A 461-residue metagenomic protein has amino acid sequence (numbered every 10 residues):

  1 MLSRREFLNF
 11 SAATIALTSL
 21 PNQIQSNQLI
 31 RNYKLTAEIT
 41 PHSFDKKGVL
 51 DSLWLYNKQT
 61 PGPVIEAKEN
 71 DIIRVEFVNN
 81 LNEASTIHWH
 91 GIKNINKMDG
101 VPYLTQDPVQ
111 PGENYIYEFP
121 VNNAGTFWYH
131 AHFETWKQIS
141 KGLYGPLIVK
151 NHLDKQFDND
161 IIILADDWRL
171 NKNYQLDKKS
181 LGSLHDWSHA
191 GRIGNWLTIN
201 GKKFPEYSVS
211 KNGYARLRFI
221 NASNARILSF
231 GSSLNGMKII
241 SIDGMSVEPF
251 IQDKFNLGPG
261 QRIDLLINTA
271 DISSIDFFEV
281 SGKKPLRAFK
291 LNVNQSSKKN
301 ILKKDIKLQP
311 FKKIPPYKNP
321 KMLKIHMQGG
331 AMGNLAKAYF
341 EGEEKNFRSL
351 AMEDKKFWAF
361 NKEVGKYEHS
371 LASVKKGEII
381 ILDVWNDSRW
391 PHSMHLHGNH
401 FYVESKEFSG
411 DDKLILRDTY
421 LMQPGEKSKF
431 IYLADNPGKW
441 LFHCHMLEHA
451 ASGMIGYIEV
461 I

Functional and structural regions predicted by a protein language model:
M1-I15: N-terminal secretory signal peptides and thylakoid transit peptides that target proteins across membranes
F10, N27-T36, I139-N171, V247-I381 (+3 more regions): Extended terminal and domain-junction accessory segments
S19-K46, S52: C-terminal segment of N-terminal export signals and the immediately downstream linker at the start of the mature
T60, I65, G91-N123, K203-P205 (+4 more regions): Extracytoplasmic beta-sandwich strand-turn segments characteristic of Greek-key/jelly-roll folds
F77-L81, F219-A222, V384-S388: Asparagine-centered strand-capping/turn motif at beta-strand->loop junctions
V121-K150: Hydrophobic or amphipathic alpha-helical targeting/insertion segments
D160-G213, I220-S223: Acidic-aromatic/histidine active-site loop/patch
L234-S241, D387-L416, L447-A451, E459-I461: Active/binding-pocket-proximal capping segment
